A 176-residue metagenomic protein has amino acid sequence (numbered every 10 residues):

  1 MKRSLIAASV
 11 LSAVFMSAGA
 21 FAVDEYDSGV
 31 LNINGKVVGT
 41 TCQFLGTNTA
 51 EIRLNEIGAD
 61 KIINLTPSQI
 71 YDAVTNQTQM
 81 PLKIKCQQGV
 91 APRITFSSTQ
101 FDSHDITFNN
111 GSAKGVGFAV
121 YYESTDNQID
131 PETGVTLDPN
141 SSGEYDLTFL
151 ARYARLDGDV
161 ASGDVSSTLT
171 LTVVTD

Functional and structural regions predicted by a protein language model:
K2-S4, F21-D176: Mature extracellular/passenger domains of Gram-negative fimbrial/pilin and adhesin proteins
L5-A13: Sec-dependent N-terminal signal peptides
S17-G19: N-terminal signal peptide c-region/cleavage motif recognized by signal peptidases
